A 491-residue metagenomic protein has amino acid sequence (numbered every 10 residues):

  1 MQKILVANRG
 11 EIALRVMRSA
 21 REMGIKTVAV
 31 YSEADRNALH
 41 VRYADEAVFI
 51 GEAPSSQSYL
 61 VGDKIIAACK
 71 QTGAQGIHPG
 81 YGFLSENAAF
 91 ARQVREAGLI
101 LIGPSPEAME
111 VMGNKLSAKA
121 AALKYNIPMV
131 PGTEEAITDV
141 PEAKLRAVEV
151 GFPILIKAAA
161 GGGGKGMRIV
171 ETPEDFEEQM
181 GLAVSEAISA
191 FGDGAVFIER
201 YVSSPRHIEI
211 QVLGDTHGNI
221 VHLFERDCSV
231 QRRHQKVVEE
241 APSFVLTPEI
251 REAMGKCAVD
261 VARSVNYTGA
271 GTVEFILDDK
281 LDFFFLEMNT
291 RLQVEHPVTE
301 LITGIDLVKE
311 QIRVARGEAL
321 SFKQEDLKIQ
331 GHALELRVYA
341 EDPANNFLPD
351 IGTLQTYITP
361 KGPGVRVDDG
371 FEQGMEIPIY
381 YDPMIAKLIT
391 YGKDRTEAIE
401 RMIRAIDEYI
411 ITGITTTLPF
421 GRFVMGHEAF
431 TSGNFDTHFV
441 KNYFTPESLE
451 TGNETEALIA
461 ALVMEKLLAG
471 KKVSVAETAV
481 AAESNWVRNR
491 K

Functional and structural regions predicted by a protein language model:
M1-V273, L277-N289, Q293: N-terminal beta-alpha lobe that positions the nucleotide/phosphoryl donor in ATP/NTP-coupled carboxylate activation
P297-K491: Catalytic cores of soluble metabolic enzymes centered on carboxylation/carboxyl-transfer
